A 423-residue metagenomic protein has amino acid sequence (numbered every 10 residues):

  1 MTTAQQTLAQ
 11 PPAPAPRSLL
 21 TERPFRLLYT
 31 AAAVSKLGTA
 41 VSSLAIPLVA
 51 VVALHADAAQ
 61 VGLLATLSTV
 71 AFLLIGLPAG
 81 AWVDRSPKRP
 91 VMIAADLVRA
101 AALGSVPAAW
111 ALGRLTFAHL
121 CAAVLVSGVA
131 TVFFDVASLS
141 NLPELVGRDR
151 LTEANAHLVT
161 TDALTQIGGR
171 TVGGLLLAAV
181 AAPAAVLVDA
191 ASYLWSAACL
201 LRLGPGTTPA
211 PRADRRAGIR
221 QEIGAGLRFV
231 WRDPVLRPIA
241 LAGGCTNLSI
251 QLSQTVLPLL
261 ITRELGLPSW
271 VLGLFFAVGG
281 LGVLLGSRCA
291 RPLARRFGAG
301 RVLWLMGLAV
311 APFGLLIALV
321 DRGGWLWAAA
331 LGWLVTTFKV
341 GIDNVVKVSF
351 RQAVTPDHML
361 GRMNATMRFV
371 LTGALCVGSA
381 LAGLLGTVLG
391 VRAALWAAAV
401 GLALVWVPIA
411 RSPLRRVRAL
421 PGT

Functional and structural regions predicted by a protein language model:
T2-T423: Alpha-helical transmembrane-bundle signature of multi-pass membrane transport and export proteins
